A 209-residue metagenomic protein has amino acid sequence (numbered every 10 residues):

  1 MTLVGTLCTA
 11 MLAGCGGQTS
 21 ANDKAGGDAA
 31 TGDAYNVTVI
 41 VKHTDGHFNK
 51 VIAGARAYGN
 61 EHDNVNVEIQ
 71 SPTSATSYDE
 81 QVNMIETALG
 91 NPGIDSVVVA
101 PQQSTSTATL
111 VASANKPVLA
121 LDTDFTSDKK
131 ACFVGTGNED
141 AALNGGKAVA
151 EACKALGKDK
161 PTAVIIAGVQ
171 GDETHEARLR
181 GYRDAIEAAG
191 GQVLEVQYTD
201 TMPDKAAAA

Functional and structural regions predicted by a protein language model:
M1-L7: Sec-dependent signal peptide hydrophobic core
T2, A13-A209: A residue-level marker of the well-folded mature domains of exported/periplasmic proteins
